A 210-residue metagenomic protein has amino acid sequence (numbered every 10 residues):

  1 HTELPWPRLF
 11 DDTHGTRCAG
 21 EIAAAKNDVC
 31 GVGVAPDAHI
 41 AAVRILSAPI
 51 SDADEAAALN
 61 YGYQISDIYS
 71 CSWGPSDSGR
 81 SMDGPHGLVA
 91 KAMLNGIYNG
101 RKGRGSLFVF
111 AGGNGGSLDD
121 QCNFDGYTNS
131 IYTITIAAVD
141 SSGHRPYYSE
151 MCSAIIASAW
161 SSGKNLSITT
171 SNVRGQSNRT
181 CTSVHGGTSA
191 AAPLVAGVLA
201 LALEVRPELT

Functional and structural regions predicted by a protein language model:
T2-Y98, A137, V205-R206: Subtilisin-like peptidase catalytic core
N27-D28, L46-P49, G74-G79, N114-L118 (+4 more regions): Solvent-exposed loop/turn segments at secondary-structure junctions within structured extracellular/periplasmic domains
G33-P36, Y61-Q64, G100-R104, G126-S130 (+2 more regions): Extracellular/periplasmic catalytic domains that process cell-envelope and extracellular macromolecules
H39, G105-F108, I134, I156: Proline-centered loop/turn at the N-terminus of a beta-strand
A53-A58, Q121-C122, G143: Alpha-helical scaffolding within the catalytic cores of extracellular/periplasmic polymer-degrading hydrolases
G84-L107, N123-Y132: Catalytic-core regions built around general acid/base machinery
D125-E204: Extracellular S/T/G-rich loop segment that most often corresponds to the catalytic His/Ser-adjacent loop
